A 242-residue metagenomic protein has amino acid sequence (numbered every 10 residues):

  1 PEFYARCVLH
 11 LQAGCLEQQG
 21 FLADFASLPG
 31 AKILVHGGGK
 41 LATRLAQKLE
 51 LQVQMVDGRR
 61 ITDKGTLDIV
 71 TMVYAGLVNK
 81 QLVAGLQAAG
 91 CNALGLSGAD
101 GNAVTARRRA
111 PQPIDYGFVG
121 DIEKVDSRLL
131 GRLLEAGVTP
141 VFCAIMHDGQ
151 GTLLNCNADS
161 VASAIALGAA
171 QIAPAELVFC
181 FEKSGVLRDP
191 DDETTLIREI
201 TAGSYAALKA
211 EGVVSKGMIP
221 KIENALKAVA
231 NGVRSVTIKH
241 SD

Functional and structural regions predicted by a protein language model:
P1-D242: Nucleotide/pyrophosphate-binding catalytic subdomain
